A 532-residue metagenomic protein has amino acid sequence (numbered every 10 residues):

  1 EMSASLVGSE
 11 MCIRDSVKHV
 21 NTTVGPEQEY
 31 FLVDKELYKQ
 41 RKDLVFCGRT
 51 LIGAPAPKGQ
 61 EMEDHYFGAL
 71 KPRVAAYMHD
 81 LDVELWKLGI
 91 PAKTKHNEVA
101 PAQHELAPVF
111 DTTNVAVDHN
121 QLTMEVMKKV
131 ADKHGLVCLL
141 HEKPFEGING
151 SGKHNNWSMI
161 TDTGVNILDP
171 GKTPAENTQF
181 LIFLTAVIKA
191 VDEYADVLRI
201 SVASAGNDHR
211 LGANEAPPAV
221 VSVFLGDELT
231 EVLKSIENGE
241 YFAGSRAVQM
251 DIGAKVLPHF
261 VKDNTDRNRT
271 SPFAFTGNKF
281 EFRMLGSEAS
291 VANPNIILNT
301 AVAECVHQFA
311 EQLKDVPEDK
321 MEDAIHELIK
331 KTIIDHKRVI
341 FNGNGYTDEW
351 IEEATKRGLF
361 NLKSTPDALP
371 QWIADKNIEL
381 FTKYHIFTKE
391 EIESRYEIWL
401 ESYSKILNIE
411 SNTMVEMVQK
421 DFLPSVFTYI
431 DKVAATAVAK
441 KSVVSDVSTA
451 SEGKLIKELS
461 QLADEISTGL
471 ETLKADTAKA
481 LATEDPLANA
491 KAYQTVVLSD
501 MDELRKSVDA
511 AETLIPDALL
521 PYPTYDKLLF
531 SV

Functional and structural regions predicted by a protein language model:
E1-G8, I13: Single conserved hydrophobic/aromatic residue that forms the stacking wall/gate of nucleotide- or nucleobase-binding
S9, Y77-P91, V109, Q121-H134 (+16 more regions): Generic, well-ordered alpha-helical scaffold segments in large soluble proteins
M11-C12, V316, K320-D323, E327: Active-site loops and adjacent core secondary-structure elements that bind or stabilize anionic groups
R14-K39, L51-Q60: Glycine-rich, mobile lid/loop segments that gate access to catalytic sites or pores
K18-V20, K93-K95, K143-E146, R267-P272 (+2 more regions): Generic recognition of flexible, low-complexity loop/linker segments
L44-H79, V99, E105-V117, Q121-E125 (+7 more regions): Loop-rich catalytic cores of soluble enzymes, especially ATP-dependent carboxylate-amine ligases and other
T185, Y194, A216-L257, R269-V316 (+1 more regions): C-terminal catalytic subdomain
T332-V532: C-terminal amphipathic alpha-helical interaction region
